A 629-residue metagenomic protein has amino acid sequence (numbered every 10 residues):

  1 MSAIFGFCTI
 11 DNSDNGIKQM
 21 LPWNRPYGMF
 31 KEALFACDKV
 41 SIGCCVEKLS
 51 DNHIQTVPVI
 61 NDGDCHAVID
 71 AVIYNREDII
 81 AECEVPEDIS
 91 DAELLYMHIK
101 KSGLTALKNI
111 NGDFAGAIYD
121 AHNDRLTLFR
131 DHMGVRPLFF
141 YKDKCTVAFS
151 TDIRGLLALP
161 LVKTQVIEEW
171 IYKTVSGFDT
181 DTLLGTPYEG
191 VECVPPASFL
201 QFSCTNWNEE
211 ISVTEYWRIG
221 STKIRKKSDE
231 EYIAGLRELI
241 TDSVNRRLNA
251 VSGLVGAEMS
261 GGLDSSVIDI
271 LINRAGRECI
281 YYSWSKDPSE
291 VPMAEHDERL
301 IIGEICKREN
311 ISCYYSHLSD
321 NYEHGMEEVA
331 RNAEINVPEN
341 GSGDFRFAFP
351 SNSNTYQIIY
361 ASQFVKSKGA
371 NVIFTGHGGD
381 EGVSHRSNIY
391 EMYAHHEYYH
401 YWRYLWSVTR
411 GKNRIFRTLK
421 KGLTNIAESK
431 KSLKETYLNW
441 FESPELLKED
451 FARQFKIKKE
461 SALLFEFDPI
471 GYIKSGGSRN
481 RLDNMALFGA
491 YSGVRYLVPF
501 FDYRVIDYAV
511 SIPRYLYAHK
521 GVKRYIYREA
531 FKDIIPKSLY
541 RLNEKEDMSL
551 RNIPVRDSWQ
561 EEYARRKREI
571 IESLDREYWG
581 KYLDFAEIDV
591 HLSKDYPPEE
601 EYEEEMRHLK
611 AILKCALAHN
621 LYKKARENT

Functional and structural regions predicted by a protein language model:
M1-E323, E328, I335-N336: Cysteine-centered catalytic environments shared across enzyme families
M1-I4, D38, T105, G190-V191 (+4 more regions): Adenosyl-5′-phosphate
D91, I110, I167-E168, D229-L236 (+11 more regions): Hydrophobic (often cysteine-bearing) scaffold residues that line and stabilize catalytic clefts of nucleotide/cofactor
A234-A257, A361-K368, V372, G476-R481 (+3 more regions): Phosphate/ATP-binding catalytic cores across multiple sugar-kinase/actin-like superfamilies, primarily ASKHA
D287-S362, V383-E397, P513-A518: ATP-dependent adenylate-handling ligase core
R299, Y356-I359, Q363-V372, G411-I415 (+1 more regions): Hydrophobic transmembrane helix bundles of membrane-integrated enzymes that assemble and modify cell-envelope
A370-R386: Short acidic/histidine-rich active-site segments
M392-I426: Short, flexible loop segments at boundaries between secondary-structure elements
